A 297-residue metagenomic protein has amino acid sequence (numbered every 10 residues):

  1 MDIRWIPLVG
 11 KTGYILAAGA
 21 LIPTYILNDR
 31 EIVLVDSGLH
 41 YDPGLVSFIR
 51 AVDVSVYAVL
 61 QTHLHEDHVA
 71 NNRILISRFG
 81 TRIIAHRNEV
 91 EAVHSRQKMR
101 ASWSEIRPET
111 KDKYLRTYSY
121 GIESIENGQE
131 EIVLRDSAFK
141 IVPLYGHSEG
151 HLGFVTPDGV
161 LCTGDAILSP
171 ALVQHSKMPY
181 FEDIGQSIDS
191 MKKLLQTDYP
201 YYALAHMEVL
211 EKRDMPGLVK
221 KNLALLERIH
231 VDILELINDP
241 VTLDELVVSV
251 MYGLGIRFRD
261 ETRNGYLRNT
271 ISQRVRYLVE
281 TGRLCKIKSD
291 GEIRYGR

Functional and structural regions predicted by a protein language model:
M1-A51, G153-G164: Conserved beta-strand hairpin/beta-sheet module of binuclear metal-dependent hydrolase folds, prominently
A17-A20, E126, Y145-S148: A short catalytic or substrate-binding loop motif that flags glycine-/basic-rich loops and adjacent residues that bind
L34-G38, V56-D67, I84-R87, P143-G146 (+2 more regions): Active-site neighborhood of phospho(di)ester-bond hydrolases with catalytic His/Asp-centered motifs
L39-V133: Active-site HxH/HxHxD metal-binding segment of metal-dependent hydrolases
V69, S187, I271: Aromatic/hydrophobic pocket-lining residues that form the small-molecule binding cavity in soluble enzyme cores
A138-E227: Metallo-beta-lactamase
R228-L236: Pre-recognition alpha-helix immediately N-terminal to the DNA-recognition helix within helix-turn-helix or winged-helix
E235-R297: C-terminal regulatory/interaction regions
